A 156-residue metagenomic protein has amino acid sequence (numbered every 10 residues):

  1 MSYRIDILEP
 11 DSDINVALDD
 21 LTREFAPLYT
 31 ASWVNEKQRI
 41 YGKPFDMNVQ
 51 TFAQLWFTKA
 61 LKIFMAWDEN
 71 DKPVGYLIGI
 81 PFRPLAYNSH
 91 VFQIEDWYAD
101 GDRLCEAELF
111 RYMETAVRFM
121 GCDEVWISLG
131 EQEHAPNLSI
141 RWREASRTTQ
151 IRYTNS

Functional and structural regions predicted by a protein language model:
M1-R23: Conserved N-terminal entry element of GNAT/NAT acetyltransferase domains
Y29-T51: Conserved GNAT-fold acetyl-CoA-binding loop/helix
Q50-M65: A short helix-loop-beta-strand connector motif used in the catalytic cores of GNAT acetyltransferases and, in some
M65, K72-P81: Conserved beta-strand in the GNAT
Q93-L104: A short, internal acetyl-CoA/4′-phosphopantetheine-binding micro-motif in the GNAT/acyltransferase core
D102-T115: Conserved acetyl-CoA-binding loop-helix of GNAT-fold acetyltransferases
R118-L129: Conserved GNAT acetyl-CoA-binding A-motif
G130-N155: Conserved active-site alpha-helix within GNAT-family acetyltransferase domains
